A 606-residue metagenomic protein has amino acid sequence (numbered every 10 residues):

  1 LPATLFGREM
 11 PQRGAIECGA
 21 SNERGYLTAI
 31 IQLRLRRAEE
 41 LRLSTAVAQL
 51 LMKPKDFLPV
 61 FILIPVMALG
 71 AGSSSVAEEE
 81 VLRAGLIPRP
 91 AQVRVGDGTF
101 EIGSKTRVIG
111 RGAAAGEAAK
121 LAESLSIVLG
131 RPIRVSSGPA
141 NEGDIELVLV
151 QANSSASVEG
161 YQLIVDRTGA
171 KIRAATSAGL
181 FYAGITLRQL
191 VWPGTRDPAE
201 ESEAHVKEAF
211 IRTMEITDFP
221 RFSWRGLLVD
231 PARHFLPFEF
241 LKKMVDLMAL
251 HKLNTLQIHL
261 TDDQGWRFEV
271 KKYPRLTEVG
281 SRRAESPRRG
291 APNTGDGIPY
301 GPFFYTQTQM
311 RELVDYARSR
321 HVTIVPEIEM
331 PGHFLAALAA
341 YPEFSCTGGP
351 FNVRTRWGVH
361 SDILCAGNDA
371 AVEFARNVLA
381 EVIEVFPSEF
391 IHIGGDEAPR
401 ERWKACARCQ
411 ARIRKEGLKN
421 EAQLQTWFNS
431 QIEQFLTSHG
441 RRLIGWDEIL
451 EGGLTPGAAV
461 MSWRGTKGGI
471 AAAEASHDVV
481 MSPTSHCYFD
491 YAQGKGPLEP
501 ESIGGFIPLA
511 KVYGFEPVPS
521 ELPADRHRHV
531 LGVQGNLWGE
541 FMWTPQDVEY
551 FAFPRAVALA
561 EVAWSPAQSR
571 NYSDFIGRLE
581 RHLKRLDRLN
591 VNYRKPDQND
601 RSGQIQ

Functional and structural regions predicted by a protein language model:
L1-L5, E9, G19, R24 (+3 more regions): Short, low-complexity intrinsically disordered segments enriched in A/P/G/S/L with frequent Arg, especially at protein
G7, G70-E79: Boundary at the C-terminal end of the N-terminal hydrophobic targeting segment
P59-G70: Bacterial N-terminal signal peptides
E78-F222, D547, V562-D597: Contiguous, structured surface segment used for ligand recognition
G116, F235-P237, D263-E269, P331-A337 (+6 more regions): Flexible loop/turn segments at secondary-structure boundaries
S154-F390, Q431, F435, Q534-G539: Feature activates predominantly on carbohydrate-active enzymes
T355, S361-P456, W463: Active-site neighborhood of glycoside hydrolase catalytic domains
L443-E448, G453-A458, R464-Q606: Flexible, acidic glycine-rich loops studded with aromatic residues
